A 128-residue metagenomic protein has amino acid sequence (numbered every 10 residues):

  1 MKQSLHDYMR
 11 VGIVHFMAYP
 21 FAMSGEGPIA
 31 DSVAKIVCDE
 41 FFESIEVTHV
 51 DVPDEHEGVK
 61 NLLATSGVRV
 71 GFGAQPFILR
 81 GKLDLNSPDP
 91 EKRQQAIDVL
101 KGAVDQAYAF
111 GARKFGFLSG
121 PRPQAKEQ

Functional and structural regions predicted by a protein language model:
M1-Y108: N-terminal pre-domain/capping segments
A103-E127: Active-site groove signature of glycoside hydrolases
